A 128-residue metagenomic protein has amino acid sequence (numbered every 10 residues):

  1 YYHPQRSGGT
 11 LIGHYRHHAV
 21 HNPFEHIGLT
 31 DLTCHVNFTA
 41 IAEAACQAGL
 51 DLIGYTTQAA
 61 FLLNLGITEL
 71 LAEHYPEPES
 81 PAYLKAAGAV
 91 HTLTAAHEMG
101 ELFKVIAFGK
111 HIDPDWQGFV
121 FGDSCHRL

Functional and structural regions predicted by a protein language model:
Y1-L128: Long, Lys/Arg- and hydrophobic-enriched amphipathic alpha-helices
